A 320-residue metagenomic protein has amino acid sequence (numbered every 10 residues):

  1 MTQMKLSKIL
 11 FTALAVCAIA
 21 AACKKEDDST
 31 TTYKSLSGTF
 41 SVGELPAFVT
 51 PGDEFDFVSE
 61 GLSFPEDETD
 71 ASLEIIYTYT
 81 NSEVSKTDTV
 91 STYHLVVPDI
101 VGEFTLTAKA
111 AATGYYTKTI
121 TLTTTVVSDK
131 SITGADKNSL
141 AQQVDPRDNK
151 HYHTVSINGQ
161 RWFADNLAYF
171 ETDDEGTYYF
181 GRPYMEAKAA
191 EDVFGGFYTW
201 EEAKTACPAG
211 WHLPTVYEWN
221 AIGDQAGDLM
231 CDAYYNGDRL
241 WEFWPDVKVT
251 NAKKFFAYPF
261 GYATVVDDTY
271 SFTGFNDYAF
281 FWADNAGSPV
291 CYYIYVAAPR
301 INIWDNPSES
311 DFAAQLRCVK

Functional and structural regions predicted by a protein language model:
L6, T12, C17-P46, Y116-T121 (+1 more regions): Bacterial Sec-dependent N-terminal signal peptides
A47-E54: Short, solvent-exposed loop/linker segments at the N-terminal edge of repeated beta-sheet extracellular domains
V58-T69: Acidic, Ser/Thr
D67-S82: Change to "...patches in solvent-exposed regions of secreted, membrane-anchored, or virion-exposed structural
S82-L95: Surface-exposed, flexible coil segments in extracellular/virion-facing regions
G102-L106: Exposed beta-strand face motif in extracellular beta-rich ectodomains
A108-A110: Conserved structural position at the C-terminal beta-strand of extracellular beta-sandwich adhesion modules
D129-K320: Conserved positions within compact, well-structured domain cores
